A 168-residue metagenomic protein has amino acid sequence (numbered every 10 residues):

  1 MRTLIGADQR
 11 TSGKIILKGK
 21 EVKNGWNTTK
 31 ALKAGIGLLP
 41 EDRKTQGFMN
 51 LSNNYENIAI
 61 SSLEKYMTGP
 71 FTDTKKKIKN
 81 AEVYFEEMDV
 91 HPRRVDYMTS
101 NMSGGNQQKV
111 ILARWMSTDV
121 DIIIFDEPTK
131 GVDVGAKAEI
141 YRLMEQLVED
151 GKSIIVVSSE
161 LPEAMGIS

Functional and structural regions predicted by a protein language model:
M1-S168: Glycine-rich phosphate-binding loops of nucleotide-dependent enzymes
